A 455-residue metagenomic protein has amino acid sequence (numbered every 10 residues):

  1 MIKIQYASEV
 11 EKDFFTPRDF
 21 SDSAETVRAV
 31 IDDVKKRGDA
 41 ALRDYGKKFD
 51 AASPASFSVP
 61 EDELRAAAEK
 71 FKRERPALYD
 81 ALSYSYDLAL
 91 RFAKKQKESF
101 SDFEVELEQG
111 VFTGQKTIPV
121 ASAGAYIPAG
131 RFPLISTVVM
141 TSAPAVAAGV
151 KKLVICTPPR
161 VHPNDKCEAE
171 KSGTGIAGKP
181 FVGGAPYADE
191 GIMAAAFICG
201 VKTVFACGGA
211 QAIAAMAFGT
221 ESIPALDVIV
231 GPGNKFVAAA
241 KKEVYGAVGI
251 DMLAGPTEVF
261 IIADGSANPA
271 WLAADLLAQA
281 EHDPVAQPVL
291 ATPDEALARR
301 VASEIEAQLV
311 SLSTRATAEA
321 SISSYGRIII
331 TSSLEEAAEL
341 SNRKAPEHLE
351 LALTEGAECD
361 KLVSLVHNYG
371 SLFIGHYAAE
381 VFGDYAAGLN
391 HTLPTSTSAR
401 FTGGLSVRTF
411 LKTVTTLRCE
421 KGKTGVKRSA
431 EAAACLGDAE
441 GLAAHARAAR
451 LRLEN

Functional and structural regions predicted by a protein language model:
M1-A121: N-terminal Rossmann-like NAD(P)+-binding subdomain of aldehyde/semialdehyde dehydrogenases
K3-S8, T203-G208, I328-S333: Short acidic-hydrophobic, aromatic-tinged amphipathic segments that line or gate anion-handling sites
V105-K166, G173-T174, G178-E190: Conserved small-residue-rich beta-alpha loop and adjacent elements that most often cradle the phosphate/pyrophosphate
K151-R160, P288-E295, V301, G375: Short internal beta-strands
F197-A278, H282-Q287: Conserved NAD(P)+-binding/catalytic subdomain of aldehyde/semialdehyde dehydrogenases
H282, L290-Y369: A glycine- and small/hydrophobic-rich beta-loop-beta segment that serves as a flexible "lid/hinge" or phosphate-binding
R343-N455: C-terminal core of ALDH-fold dehydrogenases
